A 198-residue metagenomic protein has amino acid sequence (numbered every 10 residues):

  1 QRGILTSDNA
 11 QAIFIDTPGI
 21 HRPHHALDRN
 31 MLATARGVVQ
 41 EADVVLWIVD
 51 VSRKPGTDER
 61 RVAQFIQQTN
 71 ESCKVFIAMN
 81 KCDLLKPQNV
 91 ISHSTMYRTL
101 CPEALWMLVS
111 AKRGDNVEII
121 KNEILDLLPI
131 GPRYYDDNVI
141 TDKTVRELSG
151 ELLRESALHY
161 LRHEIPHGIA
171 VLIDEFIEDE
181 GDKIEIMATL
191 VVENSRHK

Functional and structural regions predicted by a protein language model:
Q1, D16, A35, L46 (+4 more regions): Residue-level signature of catalytic and energy-coupling elements of molecular machines, predominantly ATP/GTP-dependent
R2, A12, P18-Q68, P87-V90: Switch II of P-loop NTPase G domains
I4-D8, P23, V38-V45, T69 (+4 more regions): Conserved, well-folded catalytic cores of nucleic-acid-processing and energy-transducing macromolecular machines
T6, R60, C73-V75: Nucleotide and nucleotide-moiety/phosphate-recognizing core
Q11-I13, L105: Conserved beta-strand segments of alpha/beta enzyme cores
P18-H21, V51-P55, K81-L85, A111-N116 (+2 more regions): Conserved nucleotide-binding/hydrolysis micro-motifs of P-loop NTPases
Q67, S72-F76, C82-E147: Canonical P-loop GTPase G-domain recognition
N138-K198: Long, well-ordered amphipathic alpha-helical subdomains in the mid-to-C-terminal portions of large enzyme subunits
